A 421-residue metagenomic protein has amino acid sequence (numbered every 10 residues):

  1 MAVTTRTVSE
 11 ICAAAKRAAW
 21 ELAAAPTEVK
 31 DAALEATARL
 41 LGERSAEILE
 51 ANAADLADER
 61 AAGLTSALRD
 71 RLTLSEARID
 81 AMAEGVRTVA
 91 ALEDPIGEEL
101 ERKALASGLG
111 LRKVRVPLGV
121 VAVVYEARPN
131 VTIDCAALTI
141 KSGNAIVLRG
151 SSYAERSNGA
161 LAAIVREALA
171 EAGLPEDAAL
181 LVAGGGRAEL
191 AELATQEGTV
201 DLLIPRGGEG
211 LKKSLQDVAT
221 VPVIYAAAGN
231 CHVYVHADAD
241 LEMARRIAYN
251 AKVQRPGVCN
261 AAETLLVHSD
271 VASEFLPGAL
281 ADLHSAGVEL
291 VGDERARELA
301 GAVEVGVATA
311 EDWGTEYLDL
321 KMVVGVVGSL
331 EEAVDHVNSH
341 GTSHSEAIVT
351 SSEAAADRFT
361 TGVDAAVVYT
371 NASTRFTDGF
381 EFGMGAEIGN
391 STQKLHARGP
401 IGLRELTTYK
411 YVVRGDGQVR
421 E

Functional and structural regions predicted by a protein language model:
M1-G110: N-terminal Rossmann-like NAD(P)+-binding subdomain of aldehyde/semialdehyde dehydrogenases
A2, R6, E126-R128, D134-A145 (+5 more regions): ALDH superfamily catalytic-core signature
A25-A32, I96, A172-A179, R255-A261 (+4 more regions): Flexible, glycine/charged-enriched surface loops at secondary-structure junctions
A91, P95-E167, A172, V200 (+1 more regions): Conserved small-residue-rich beta-alpha loop and adjacent elements that most often cradle the phosphate/pyrophosphate
R102-K103, L111-P117, T139-I140, E171-P175 (+12 more regions): Solvent-exposed alpha-helices and their adjacent loops that cap or buttress functional pockets in soluble metabolic
L118, T309-E421: Conserved C-terminal structural/oligomerization subdomain of aldehyde/semialdehyde dehydrogenase
A188-E192, L211, S329-E332, A355: Short acidic active-site motifs
